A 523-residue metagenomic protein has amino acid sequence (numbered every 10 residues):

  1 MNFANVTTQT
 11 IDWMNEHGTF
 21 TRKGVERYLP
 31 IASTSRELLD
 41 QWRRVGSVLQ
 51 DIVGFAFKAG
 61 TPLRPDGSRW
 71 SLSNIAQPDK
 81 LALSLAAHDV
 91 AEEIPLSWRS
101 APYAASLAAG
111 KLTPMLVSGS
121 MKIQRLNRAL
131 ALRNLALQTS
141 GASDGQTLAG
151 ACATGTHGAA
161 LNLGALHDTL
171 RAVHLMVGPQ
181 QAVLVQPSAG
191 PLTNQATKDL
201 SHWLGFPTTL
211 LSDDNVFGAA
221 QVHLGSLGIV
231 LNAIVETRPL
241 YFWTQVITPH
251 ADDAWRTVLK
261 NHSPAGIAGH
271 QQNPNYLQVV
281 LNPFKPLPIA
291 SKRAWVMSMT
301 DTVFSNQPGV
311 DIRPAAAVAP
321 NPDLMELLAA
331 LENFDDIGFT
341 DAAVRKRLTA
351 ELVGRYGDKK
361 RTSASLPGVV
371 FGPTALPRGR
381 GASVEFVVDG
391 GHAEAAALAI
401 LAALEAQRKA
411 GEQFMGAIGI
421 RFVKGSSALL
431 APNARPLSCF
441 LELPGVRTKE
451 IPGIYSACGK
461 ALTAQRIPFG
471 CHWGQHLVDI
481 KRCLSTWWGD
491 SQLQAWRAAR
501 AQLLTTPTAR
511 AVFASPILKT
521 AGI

Functional and structural regions predicted by a protein language model:
M1-T34: N-terminal regions that are enriched for targeting/export leaders and immediately downstream pro/stem segments
L29-S120, Q124-A142, G155-A159: Glycine-rich N-terminal segment of FAD-binding domains in flavoprotein oxidoreductases, spanning the beta-loop-helix
L63-S68, Y276-N282, S365-P367, S383-E385 (+2 more regions): A short glycine-rich, hydrophobically flanked beta-strand micro-motif that places a catalytic Asp/Glu for divalent metal
S73-L96, G158-V183, I229-E236: Structural signature of FAD isoalloxazine-binding scaffolds in flavoprotein oxidoreductases
R171-L398, Q413-M415: C-terminal substrate-binding/cap subdomain adjacent to the FAD-binding core in PCMH-type and related FAD-linked
P288-T302, R355, G425-L437, R482-Q492: Short glycine/threonine-rich loop-to-helix capping motif typified by GTGT followed within a few residues by an Asp-Pro
V369-T374, E450-I523: Activity-critical C-terminal alpha-helical subdomain
A397-P444: C-terminal structural cap/anchor segments
